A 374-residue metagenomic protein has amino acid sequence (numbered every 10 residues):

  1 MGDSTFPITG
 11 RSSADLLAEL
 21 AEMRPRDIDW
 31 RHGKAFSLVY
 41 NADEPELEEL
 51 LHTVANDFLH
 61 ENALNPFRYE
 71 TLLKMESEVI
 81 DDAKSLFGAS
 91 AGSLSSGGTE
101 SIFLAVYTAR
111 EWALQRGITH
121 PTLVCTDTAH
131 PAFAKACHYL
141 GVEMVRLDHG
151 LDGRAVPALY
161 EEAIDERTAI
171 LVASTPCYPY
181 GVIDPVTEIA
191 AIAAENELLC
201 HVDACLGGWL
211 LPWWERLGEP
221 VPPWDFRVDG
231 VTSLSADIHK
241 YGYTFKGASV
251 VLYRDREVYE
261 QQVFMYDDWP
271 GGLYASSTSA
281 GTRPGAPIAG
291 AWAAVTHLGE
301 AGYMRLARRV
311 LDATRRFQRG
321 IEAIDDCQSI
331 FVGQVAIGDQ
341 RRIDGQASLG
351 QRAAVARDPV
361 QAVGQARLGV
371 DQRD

Functional and structural regions predicted by a protein language model:
M1-A89: N-terminal entrance/gating region of PLP-dependent enzymes' catalytic architecture
V39-A42, A63-F67, A89-S95, A236-H239 (+1 more regions): A short glycine/serine-rich beta->alpha loop
H60-F67, G88-S93, V145-R146, A169-T175 (+2 more regions): Glycine- and acidic
D81, R352-R357, R373-D374: PLP-dependent enzyme catalytic core of the Aspartate aminotransferase-like
G97-M265: Conserved PLP-enzyme active-site core in the AAT-like
R216-D325, I330-V332: Active-site C-terminal subdomain of aminotransferase-like
D326-R342, R352, R357: Conserved PLP-binding catalytic core of the aspartate aminotransferase-like
A347-S348, A353-A356, A362, A366: Short linear motifs in low-complexity or flexible loops
